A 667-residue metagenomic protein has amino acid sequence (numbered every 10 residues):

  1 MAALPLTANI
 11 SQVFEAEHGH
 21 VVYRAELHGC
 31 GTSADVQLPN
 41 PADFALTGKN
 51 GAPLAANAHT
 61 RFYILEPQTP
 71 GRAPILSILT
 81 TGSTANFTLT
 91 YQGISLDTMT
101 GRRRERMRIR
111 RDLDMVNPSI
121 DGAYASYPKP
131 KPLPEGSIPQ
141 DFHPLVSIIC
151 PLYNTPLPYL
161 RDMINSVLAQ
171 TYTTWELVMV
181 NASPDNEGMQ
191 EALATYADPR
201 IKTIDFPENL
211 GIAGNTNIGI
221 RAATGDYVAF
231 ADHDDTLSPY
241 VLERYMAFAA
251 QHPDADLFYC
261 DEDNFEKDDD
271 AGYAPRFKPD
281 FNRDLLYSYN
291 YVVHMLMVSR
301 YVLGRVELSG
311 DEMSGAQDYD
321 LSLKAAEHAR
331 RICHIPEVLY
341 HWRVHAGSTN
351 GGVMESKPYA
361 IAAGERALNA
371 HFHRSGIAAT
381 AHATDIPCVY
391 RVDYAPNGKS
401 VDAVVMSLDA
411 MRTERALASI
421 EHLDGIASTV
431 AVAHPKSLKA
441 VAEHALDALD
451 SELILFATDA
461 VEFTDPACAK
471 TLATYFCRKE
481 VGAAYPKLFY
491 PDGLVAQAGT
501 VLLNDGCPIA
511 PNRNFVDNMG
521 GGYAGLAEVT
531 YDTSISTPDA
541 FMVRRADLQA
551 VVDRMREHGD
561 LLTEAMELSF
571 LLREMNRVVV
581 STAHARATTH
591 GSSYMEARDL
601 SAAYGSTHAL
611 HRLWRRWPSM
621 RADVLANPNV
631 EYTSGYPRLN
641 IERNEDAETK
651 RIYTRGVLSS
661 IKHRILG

Functional and structural regions predicted by a protein language model:
D97-S166, A379-S419: N-proximal low-complexity "stem/linker" segments adjacent to membrane-targeting elements
N165-T174, A418-A427: Short, acidic, metal-binding catalytic loop of nucleotide-sugar glycosyltransferases
T173, N181-Q190, E208, D232 (+4 more regions): A conserved acidic beta->alpha catalytic loop
F206-A223, K436-L449: Glycine-rich, basic loop-to-helix element that forms the pyrophosphate-binding segment of sugar-nucleotide handling
A213, R221, G272-V298, N504-V543: A recurrent flexible, glycine/aromatic-enriched loop bordering the glycosyltransferase active site that acts as
V228, I454: Short aromatic/hydrophobic "clamp" motif used to bind/position activated sugar donors
Y240-Y273, V461-P508: Conserved donor NDP-sugar-binding/catalytic core segment of glycosyltransferases
V306-L323, S356-Y359, T530-S581, A585-T588 (+1 more regions): Donor nucleotide-sugar recognition loop
